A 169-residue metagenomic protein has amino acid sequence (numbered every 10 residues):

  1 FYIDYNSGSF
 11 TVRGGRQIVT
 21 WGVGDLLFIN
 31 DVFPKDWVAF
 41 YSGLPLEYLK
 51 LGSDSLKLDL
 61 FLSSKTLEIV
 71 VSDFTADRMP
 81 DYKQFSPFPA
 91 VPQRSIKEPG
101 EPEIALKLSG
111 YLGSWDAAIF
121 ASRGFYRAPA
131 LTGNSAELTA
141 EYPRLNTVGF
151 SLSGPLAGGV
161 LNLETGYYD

Functional and structural regions predicted by a protein language model:
F1, F40-L44, V91-R94, S135-L138: Extracellular loop and loop/strand-boundary signature of outer-membrane beta-barrel proteins
F1, G52-L56, P102-L106, N146-F150 (+1 more regions): Hydrophobic, lipid-facing positions within transmembrane beta-strands of outer-membrane proteins
F1-F85, S109, G113: Outer membrane beta-barrel
G14-R16, I69-D73, I119-R123, L163-Y167: Transmembrane beta-barrel strands of outer-membrane/channel proteins
E47-L51, K97-E101, A140-T147, L156: Transmembrane beta-barrel outer-membrane domains
M79, F85-K107: Internal alpha/beta core interface subdomains
L106-A128: Membrane-embedded beta-barrel scaffold of Gram-negative outer-membrane proteins
A121, F125-A128, T132-D169: Outer-membrane beta-barrel pore domains
